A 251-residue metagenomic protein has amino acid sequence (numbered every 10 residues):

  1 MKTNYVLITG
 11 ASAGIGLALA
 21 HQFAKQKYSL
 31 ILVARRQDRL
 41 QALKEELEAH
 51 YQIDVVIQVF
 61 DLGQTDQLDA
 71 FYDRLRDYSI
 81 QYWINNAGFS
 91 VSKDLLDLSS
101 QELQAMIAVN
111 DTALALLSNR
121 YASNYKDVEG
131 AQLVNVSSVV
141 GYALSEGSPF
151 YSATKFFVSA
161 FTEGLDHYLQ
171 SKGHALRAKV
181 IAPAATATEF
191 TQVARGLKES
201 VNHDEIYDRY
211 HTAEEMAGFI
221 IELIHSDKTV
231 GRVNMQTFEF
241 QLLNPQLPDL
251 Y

Functional and structural regions predicted by a protein language model:
G10-G14: Conserved glycine-rich cofactor-binding loop
Q26-A42: Conserved glycine-rich Rossmann-like NAD(P)H-binding loop of the short-chain dehydrogenase/reductase
N86-V91: Conserved NAD(P)H cofactor-binding loop of Rossmann-fold oxidoreductase domains
D94-L95, E102-M106: Substrate-binding pocket helix/loop in short-chain dehydrogenase/reductase
S118, T154: Active-site helix of classical SDR
S138: Residue(s) in the substrate-gating loop at a strand-loop-helix junction that position the organic substrate next
V180-I181, K198-Q246: C-terminal helical subdomain
